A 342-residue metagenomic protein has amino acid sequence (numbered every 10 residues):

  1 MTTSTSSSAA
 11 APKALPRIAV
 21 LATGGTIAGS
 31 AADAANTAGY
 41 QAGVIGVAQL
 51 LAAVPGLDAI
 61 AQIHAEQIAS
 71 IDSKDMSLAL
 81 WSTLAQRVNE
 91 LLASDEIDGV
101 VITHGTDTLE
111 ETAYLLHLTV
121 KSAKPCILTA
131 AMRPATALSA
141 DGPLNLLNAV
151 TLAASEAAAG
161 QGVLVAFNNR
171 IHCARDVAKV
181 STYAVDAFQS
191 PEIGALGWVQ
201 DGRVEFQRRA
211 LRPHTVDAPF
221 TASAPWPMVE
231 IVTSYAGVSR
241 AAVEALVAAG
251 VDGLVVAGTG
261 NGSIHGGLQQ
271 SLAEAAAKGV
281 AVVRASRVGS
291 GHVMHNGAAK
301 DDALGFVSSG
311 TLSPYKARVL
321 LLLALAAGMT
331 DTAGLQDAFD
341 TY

Functional and structural regions predicted by a protein language model:
T2-L91, Q270, M329: ATP/NTP phosphate-donor binding region
P12-R17, L21-G25, G46-L57, C173-G253 (+1 more regions): Accessory alpha-helical/coil subdomains and C-terminal extensions that flank or cap enzyme catalytic cores
L21-T23, I102-H104, I127-A130, L164-N168 (+3 more regions): Short beta-strand segments
A31-A34, A113-Y114, L138-D141, H172-K179 (+1 more regions): Short acidic, glycine/serine/threonine-rich loops at helix termini
S94-L109, A249-N261: Short acidic, glycine-rich surface-loop motifs adjacent to enzyme active sites
I102-K124, I264-A273: Short Gly/Thr/Asp-enriched flexible loops that form oxyanion-binding sites at enzyme active sites
L128-Q200: Internal gly/pro-rich beta-alpha loop/helix module that stabilizes soluble enzyme cofactors or their anionic handles
N261-Y342: C-terminal non-catalytic interaction/assembly regions of soluble proteins
